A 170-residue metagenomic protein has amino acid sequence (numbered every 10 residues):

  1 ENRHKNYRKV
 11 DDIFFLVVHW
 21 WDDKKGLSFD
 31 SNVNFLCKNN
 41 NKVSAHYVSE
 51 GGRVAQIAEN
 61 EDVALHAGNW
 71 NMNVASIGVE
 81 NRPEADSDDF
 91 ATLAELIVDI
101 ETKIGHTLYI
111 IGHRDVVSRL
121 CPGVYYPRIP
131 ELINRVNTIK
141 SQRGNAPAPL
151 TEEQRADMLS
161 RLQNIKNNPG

Functional and structural regions predicted by a protein language model:
E1-G68, M72-N73, Y125: N-terminal catalytic cores of peptidoglycan-degrading enzymes
E1-I13, R82-A156: Basic/polar, cationic surfaces and motifs that engage anionic cell-wall and phosphate/carboxylate ligands
V18, V79, G112: Active-site flanking residues adjacent to catalytic metal/cofactor-binding acidic residues
F35, R135, I139, R161: Residues that form generic nucleotide/phosphate-binding pockets
Y47, V79, L93: Hydrophobic/aromatic pocket-lining and membrane-interface residues
N73-N81: Glycine-rich, often proline-containing surface loops adjacent to acidic residues and nearby aromatics that form
T151-G170: Heptad-repeat coiled-coil amphipathic alpha-helices that mediate oligomerization/assembly
